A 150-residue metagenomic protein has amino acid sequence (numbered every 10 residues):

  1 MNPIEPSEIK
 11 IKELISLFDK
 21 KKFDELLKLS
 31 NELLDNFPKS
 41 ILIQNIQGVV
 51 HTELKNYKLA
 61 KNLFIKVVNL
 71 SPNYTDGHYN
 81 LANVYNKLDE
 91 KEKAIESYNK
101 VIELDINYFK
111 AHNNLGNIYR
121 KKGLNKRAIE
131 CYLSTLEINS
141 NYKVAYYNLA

Functional and structural regions predicted by a protein language model:
P3-K10, K39-I43: Generic helix N-cap/helix-start motif at coil->alpha-helix transitions
E8-N36, V49, E53: Alpha-helical segment of the N-proximal tetratricopeptide repeat
L42-E53, D76-K87, F109-K121, V144-N148: Conserved alpha-helical positions within TPR/SEL1-like repeat arrays
